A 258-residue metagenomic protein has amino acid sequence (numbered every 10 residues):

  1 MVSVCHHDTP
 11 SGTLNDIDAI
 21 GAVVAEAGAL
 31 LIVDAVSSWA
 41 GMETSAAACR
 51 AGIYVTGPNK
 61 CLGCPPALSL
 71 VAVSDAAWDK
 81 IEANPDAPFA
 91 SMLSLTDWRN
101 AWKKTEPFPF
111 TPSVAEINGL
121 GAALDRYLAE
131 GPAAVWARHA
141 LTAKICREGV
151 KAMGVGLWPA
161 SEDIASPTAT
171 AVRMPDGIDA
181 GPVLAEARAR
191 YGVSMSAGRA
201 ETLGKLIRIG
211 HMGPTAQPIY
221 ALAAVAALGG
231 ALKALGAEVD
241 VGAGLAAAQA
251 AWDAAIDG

Functional and structural regions predicted by a protein language model:
M1-A40, I53, C61: Active-site phosphate-binding strand-loop segment of PLP-dependent enzymes
A47-N59: Conserved active-site segment immediately N-terminal to the catalytic lysine that forms the internal aldimine
C61-E148, A152, D253-G258: Active-site C-terminal subdomain of aminotransferase-like
E130-R138, A152-S161, G198-A200, L235-A246: Flexible, glycine/charged-enriched surface loops at secondary-structure junctions
L157-R190: Conserved PLP-binding catalytic core of the aspartate aminotransferase-like
A187-M195, G229-L232: A common structural junction motif
E201-G258: PLP-dependent enzyme catalytic core of the Aspartate aminotransferase-like
